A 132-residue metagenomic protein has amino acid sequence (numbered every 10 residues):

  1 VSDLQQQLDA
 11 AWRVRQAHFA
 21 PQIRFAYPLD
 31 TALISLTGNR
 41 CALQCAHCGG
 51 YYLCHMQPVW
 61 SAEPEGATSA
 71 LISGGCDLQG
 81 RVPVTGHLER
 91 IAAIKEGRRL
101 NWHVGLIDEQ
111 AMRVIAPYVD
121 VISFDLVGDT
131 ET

Functional and structural regions predicted by a protein language model:
S2-H55: N-terminal [4Fe-4S]-dependent radical SAM core
P21-I23, T37-G38, H47-T132: Conserved Radical SAM active-site core
